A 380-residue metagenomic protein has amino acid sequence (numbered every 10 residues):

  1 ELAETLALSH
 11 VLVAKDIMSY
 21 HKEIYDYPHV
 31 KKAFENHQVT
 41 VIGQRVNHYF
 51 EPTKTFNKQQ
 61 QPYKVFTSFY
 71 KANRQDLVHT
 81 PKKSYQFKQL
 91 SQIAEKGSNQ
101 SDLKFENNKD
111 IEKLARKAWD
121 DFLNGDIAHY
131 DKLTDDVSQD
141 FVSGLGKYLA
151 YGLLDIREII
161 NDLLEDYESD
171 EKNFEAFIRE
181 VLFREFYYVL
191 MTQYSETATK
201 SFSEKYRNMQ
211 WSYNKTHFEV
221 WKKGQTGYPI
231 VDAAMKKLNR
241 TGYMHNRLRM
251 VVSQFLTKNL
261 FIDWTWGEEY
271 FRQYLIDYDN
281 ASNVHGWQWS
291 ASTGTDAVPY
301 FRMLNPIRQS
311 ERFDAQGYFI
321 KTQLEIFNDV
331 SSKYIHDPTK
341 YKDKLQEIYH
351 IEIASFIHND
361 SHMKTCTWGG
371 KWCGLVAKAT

Functional and structural regions predicted by a protein language model:
E1-P81, N173, K236, S282-G286 (+2 more regions): Trp/Phe/Arg-rich N-terminal binding region typifying the photolyase-homology
A3, H10, Q44, H48 (+12 more regions): Functionally constrained cores in energy, signaling, and assembly domains
D16-M18, V39-G43, F122-G125, F261-T265 (+1 more regions): Short linear motifs at secondary-structure transitions and domain/linker junctions
M18-S19, L133, K222-K223: A generic structural signal for short
P28-V30, F50-T55, K117-A118, D131-D136 (+4 more regions): Intrinsically disordered, low-complexity boundary segments flanking structured domains
H37-V39, Q60-S201, K205, S310-T380: Glycine/tryptophan-enriched, flexible segments
F56, K109, D277-Y278: Alpha-helical interaction segments
D140-S332: Active-site-proximal binding-pocket segments
